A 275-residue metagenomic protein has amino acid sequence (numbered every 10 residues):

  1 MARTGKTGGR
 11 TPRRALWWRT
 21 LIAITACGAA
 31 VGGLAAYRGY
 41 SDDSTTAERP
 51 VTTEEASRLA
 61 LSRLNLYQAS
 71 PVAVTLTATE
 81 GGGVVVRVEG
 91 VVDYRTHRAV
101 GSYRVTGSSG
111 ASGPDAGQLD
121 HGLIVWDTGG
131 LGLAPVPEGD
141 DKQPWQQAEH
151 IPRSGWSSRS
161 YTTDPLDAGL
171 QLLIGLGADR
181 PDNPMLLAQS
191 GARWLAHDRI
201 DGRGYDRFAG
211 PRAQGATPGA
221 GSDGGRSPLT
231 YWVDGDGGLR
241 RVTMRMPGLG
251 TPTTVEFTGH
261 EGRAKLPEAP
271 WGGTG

Functional and structural regions predicted by a protein language model:
A2-V91, R95-H97, A264, P270-G275: N-terminal leader/targeting segments and the immediate start of mature chains
A35-G39, T45-V51, G129, Q143 (+2 more regions): Structured extracytoplasmic
L76-T79, S102-T106, A134-P137, T243-G248: Beta-turn initiation residues at beta-strand->coil junctions
E80-V85, S109-S112, G248-T251: Solvent-exposed loop/turn segments connecting transmembrane beta-strands in outer-membrane beta-barrel proteins
E89-V91, H121-I124, P228-W232: Short, surface-exposed charged micro-motifs
T96-G175: An acidic-aromatic
E149-R203, W271: Solvent-exposed helix/loop surface patches that form functional interfaces
H197-G273: Gly/Pro-enriched, hydrophobic low-complexity segments that function as extracytoplasmic propeptides/linkers
